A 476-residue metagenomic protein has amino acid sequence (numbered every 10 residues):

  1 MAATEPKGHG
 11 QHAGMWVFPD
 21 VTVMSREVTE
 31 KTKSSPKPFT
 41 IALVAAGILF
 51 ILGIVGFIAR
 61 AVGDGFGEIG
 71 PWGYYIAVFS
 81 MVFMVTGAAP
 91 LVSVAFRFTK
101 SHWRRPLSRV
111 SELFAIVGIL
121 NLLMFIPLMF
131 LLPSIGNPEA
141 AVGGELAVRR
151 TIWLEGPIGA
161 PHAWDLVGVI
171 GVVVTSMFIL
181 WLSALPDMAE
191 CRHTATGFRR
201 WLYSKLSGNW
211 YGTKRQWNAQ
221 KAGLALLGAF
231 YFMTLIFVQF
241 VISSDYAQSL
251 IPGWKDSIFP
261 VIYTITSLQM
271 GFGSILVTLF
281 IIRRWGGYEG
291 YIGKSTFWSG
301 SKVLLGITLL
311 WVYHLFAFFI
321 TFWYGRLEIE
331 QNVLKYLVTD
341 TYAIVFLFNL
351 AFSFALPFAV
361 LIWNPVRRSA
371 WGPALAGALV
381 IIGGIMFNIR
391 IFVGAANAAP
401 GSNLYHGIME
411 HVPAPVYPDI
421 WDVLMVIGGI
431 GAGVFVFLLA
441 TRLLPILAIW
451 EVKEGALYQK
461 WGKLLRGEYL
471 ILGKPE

Functional and structural regions predicted by a protein language model:
M1-L52, G56, E139-I158, D187-L224 (+3 more regions): Extramembrane terminal tails and long inter-domain/linker segments of multi-pass membrane proteins
A2-H12, R60, D64, E68-G73 (+2 more regions): Transmembrane-helix bundle segments that line or gate the permeation/cavity pathway in multi-pass membrane proteins
T29-T32, P36, T40-G65, R150-N349 (+2 more regions): Long, contiguous internal "core" modules enriched in hydrophobic/ aromatic residues
I58-I69, V92-S108, L132, W181-T194 (+6 more regions): Juxtamembrane/interface segments at transmembrane-helix termini
F83-V92, L123-M124, V167-W181, I265-F280 (+2 more regions): Hydrophobic cores of alpha-helical transmembrane segments in multi-pass inner/ER membrane proteins, independent
F259-Y263, L327-L350, P357, N403-F437: Membrane-interface transmembrane-helix boundary segments in multi-pass integral membrane proteins
G372-I382: Central hydrophobic cores of alpha-helical transmembrane segments in multi-pass integral membrane proteins
I385-P400, G407: Membrane-proximal extracellular juxtamembrane segment immediately upstream of a following transmembrane helix
